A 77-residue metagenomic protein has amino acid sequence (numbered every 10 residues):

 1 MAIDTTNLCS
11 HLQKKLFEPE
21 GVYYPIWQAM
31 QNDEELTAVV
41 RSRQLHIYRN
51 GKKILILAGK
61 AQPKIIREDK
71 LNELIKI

Functional and structural regions predicted by a protein language model:
A2-T6, T37: Ala/Thr-enriched low-complexity intrinsically disordered regions
T5-K15, Q62-I77: Mixed-charge, Lys/Arg-enriched low-complexity segments
N7-A29: N-terminal acidic leader/helix
V22-I66: Acidic, low-complexity, intrinsically disordered interaction modules
